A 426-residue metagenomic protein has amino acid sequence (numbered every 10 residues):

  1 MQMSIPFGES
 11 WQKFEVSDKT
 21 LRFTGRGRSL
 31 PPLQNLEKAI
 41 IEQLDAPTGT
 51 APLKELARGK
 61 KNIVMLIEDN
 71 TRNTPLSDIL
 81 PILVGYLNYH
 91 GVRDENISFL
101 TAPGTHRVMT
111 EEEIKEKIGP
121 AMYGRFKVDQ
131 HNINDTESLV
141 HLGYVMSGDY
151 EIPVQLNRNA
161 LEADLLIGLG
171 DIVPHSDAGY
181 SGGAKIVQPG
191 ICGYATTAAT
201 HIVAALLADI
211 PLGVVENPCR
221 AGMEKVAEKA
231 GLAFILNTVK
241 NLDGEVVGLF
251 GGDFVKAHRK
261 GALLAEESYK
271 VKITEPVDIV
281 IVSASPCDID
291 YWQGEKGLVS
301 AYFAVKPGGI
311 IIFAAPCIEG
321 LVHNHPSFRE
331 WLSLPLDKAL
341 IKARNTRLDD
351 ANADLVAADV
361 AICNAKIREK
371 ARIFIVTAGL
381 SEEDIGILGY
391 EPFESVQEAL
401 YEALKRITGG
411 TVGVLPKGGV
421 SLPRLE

Functional and structural regions predicted by a protein language model:
M1-Q43: N-terminal amphipathic/basic leader segments beginning at the initiator methionine
T48-V64, Y89-D94, V271-D278, V305-K306 (+1 more regions): Glycine-rich phosphate/diphosphate-binding loops that line cofactor/substrate pockets in enzymes
N62-N73, S98-G104, V280-S283: Short glycine-rich or small-residue beta-strand-to-loop segments that form or flank ligand, phosphate, metal/Fe-S
V64-L66, I167-L169, I279-S283, I312 (+1 more regions): Structural motif
N88, E295-E426: C-terminal non-catalytic interaction/assembly regions of soluble proteins
M109-Y180: An acidic, phosphate/nucleotide-engaging active-site surface
E162-G244: Internal metal/ion-chelating core segments
I210-C287: Membrane-embedded hairpin module used as a gating/binding unit in multi-pass transport and secretion proteins
